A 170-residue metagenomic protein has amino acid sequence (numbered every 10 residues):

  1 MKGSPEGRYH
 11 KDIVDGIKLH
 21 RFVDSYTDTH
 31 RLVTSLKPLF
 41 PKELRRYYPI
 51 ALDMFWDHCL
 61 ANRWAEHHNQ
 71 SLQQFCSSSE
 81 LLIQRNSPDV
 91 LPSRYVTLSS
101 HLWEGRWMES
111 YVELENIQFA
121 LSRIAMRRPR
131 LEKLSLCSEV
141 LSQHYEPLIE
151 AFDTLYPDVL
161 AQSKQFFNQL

Functional and structural regions predicted by a protein language model:
M1-L170: N-terminal leader/auxiliary helical segments
